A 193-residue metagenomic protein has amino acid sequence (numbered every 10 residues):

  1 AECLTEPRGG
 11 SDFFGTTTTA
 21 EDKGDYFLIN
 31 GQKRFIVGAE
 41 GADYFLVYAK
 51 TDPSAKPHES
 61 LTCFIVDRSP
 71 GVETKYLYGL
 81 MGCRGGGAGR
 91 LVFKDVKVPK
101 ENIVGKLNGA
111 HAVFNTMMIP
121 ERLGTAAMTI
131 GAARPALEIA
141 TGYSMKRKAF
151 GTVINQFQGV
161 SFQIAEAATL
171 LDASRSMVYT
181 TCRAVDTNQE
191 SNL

Functional and structural regions predicted by a protein language model:
A1-T5: A short, Trp-centered hydrophobic/proline-enriched beta-strand micro-motif
R8-S11, F35-G38, S54-A55, L80-G87: Short Gly/Pro-enriched turn/cap motifs at secondary-structure boundaries
T16, Q32-R34, K75-G79: Short beta-alpha junctions and helix-cap segments that line functional grooves
T18-E21: A structural signal for short hydrophobic beta-strand segments in well-ordered beta-sheet cores
N30-E73: A short core secondary-structure module
V72-A173: Glycine-rich beta->alpha junctions and the first turn(s) of the following alpha-helix
A165-N188: Active-site pocket-lining segment
E190-L193: Charged, glycine-rich active-site and insertion segments that engage polyanionic ligands
